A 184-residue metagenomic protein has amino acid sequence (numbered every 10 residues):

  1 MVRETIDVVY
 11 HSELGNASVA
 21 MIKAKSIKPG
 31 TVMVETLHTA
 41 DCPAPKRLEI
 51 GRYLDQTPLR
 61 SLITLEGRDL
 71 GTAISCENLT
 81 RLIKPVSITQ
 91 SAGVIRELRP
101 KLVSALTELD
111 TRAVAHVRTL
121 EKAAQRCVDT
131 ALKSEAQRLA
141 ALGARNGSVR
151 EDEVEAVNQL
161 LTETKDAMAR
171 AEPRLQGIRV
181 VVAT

Functional and structural regions predicted by a protein language model:
M1-V2, H11: Short Lys/Arg-enriched alpha/beta "domain-start" segment
V8, N16-T184: Charged, non-catalytic accessory extensions
